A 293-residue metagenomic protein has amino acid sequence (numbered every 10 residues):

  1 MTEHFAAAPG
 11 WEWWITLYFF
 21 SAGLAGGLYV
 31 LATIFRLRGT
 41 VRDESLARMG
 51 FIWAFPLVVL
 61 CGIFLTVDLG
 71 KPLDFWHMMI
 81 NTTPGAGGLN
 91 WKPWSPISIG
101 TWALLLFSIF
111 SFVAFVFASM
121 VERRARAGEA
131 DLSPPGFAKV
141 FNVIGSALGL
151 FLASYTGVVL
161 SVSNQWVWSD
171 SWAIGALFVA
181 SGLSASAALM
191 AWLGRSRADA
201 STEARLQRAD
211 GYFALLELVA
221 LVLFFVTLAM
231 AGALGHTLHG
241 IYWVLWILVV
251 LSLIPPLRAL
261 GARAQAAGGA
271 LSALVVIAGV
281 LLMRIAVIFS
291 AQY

Functional and structural regions predicted by a protein language model:
M1-P9, W76-P93, A125-L132, I277-Y293: Extramembrane terminal tails and long inter-domain/linker segments of multi-pass membrane proteins
M1-V41, I277, I285, F289-Y293: N-terminal signal-anchor module of multipass membrane proteins
E12, F19-S21, R38-V41, A47 (+4 more regions): Long, contiguous internal "core" modules enriched in hydrophobic/ aromatic residues
L24-I80, A86-A103: Membrane helical hairpin/interfacial module
A32, R36, G62-L65, A114 (+4 more regions): Short hydrophobic alpha-helical membrane-anchoring segments
L60-P72, L152-V159, V219-L228, V280-S290: C-terminal TM-helix exit segments that contain a strictly Trp-centered aromatic cap at the helix terminus
L106: Active-site acidic/histidine clusters and adjacent loop/turn architecture that either coordinate catalytic ions
